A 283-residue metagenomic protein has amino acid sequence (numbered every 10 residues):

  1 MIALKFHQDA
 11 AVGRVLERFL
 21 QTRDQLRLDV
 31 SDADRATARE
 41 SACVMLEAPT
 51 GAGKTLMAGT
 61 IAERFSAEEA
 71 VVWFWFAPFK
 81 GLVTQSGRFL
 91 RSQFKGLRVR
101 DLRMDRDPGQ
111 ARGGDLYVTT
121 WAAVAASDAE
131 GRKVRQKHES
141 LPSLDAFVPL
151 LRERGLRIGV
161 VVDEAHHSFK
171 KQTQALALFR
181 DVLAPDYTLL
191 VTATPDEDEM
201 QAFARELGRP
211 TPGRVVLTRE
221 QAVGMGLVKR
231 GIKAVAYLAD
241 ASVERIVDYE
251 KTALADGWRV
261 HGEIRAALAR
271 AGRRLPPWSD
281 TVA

Functional and structural regions predicted by a protein language model:
I2-R39: N-terminal pre-P-loop "Q-motif" helix
D29-S31, R35-I61: Walker A/P-loop
P49-A52, F74-A77, T84, R91 (+3 more regions): Conserved C-terminal RecA-like helicase domain
T55-T60, S66-K95, T120-A125, A283: Conserved Walker A/P-loop ATP-binding site and its immediately adjacent core in helicase/helicase-like ATPase domains
K95-L141: Inter-Walker segment of RecA-like/P-loop motor cores
G131-L189: SF2 helicase catalytic motif II
K170-V228: Post-DEXD/H (motif II) to motif III coupling segment of the RecA-like Helicase ATP-binding lobe
P210-A283: Conserved interdomain linker/interface between the two RecA-like ATPase lobes of SF2 helicase motors
